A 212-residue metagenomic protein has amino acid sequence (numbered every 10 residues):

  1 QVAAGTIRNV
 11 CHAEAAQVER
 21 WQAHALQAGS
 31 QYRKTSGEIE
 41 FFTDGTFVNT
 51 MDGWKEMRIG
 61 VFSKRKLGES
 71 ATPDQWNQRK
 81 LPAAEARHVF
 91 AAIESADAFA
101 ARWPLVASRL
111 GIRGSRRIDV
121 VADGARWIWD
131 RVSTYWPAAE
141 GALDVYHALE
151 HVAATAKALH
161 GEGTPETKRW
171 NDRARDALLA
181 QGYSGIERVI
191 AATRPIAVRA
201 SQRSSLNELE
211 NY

Functional and structural regions predicted by a protein language model:
Q1-Y212: Catalytic center-proximal scaffold of phosphoryl-transfer enzymes
